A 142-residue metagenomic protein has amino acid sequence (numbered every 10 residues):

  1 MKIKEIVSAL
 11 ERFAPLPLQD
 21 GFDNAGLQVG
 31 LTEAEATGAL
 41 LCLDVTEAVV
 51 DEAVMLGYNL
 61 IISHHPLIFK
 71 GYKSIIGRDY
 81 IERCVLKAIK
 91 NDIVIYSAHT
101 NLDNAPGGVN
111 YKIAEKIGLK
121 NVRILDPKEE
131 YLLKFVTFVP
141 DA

Functional and structural regions predicted by a protein language model:
M1-A142: Hydrophobic structural segments
